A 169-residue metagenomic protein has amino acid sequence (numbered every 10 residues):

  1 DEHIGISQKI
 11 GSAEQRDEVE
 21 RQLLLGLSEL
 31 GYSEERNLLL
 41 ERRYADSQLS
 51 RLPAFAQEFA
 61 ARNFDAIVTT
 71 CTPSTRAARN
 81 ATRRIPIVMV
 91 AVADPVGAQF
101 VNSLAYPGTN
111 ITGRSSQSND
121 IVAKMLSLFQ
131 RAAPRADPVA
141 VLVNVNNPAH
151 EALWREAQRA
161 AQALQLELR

Functional and structural regions predicted by a protein language model:
D1-R169: Short hydrophobic alpha-helices and adjacent helix-cap/hinge residues
